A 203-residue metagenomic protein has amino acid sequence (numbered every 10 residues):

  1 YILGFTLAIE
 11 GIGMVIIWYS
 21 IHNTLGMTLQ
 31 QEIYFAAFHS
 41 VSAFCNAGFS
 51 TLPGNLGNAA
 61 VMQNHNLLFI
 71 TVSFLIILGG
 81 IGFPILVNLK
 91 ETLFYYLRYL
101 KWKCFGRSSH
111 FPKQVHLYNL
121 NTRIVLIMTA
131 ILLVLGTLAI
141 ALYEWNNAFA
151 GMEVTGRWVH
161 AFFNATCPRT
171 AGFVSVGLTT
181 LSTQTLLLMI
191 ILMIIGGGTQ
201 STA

Functional and structural regions predicted by a protein language model:
Y1-A203: Membrane-proximal intracellular helices of multi-pass ion channels
